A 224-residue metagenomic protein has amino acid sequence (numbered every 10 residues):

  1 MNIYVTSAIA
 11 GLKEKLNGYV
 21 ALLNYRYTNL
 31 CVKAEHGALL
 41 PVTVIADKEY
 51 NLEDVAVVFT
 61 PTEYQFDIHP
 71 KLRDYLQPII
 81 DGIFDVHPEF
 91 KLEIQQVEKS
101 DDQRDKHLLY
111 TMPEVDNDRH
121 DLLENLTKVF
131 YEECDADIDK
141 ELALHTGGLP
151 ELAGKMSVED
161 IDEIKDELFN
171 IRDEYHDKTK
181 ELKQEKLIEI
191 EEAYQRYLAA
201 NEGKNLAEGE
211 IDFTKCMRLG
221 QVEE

Functional and structural regions predicted by a protein language model:
M1-P78: A positional/architectural concept
G18, E89, Q221-E224: Long, compositionally biased alpha-helical segments
Y25, D81-E89, E132, A136: Short, intrinsically disordered, mixed-charge
F59-E63, V97-D105: Short, ordered beta-strand-loop transition motifs
E63-H69, Y75, D81-P88, L108-N125: Extended, charge-rich alpha-helical scaffolding segments
H87, K91-S100: N-terminal intrinsically disordered, cationic/polar leader segments that include organellar targeting peptides
R104-E224: Positively charged, low-complexity, intrinsically disordered RNA-binding extensions
